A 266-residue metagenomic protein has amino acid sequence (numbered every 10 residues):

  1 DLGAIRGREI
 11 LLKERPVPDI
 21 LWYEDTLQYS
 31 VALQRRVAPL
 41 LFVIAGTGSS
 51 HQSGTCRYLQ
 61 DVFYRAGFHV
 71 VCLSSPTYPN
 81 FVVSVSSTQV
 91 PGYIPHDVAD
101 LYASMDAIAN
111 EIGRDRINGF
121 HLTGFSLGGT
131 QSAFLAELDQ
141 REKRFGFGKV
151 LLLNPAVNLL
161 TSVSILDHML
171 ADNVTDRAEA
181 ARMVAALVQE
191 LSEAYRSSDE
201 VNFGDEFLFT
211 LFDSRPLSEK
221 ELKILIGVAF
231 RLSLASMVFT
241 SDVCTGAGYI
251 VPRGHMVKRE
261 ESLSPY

Functional and structural regions predicted by a protein language model:
D1-R36: N-terminal cap/lid segment of alpha/beta-hydrolase-fold proteins
D25-T26, S30-P79: Short, surface-exposed "cap/lid" segments of acyl-processing enzymes
Y58, F134-L138: Active-site signature of alpha/beta-hydrolase-fold catalytic machinery across serine- and Asp/Cys-nucleophile hydrolases
T77-Q89, A133: Glycine-rich "HGGG/HGxG" loop immediately N-terminal to the catalytic nucleophile of the alpha/beta-hydrolase
V90-I112: Alpha/beta-hydrolase active-site loop
L122-G124, L153: Short beta-strand immediately N-terminal to the catalytic nucleophile in serine-hydrolase-like folds
G124-S132: Gly/Ala-rich beta-loop-alpha elbow adjacent to hydrolase catalytic centers
L138-P265: Alpha/beta-hydrolase-fold enzymes
